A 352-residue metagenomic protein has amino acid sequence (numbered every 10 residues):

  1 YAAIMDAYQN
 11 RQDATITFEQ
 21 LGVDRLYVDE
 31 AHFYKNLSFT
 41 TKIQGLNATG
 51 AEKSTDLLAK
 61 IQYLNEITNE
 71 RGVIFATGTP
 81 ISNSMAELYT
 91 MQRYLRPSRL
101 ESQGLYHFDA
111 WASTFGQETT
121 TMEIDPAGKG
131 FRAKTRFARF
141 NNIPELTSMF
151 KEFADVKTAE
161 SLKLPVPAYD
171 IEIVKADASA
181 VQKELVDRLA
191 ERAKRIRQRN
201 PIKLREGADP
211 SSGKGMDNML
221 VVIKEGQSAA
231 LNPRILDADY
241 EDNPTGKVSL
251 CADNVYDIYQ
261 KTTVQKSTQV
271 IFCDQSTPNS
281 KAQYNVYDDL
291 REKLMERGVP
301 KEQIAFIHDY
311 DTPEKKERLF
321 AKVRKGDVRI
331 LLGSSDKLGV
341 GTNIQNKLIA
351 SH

Functional and structural regions predicted by a protein language model:
A2, D6-R25, K53-N83, Y94-E241 (+1 more regions): Inter-lobe coupling linker of SF2 helicases/translocases
Q20, K35, N83-M85, E317 (+1 more regions): SF2 helicase motor core recognition
G22-V23, T68-V73, E87-T90, Y169-I171 (+3 more regions): Short glycine-/polar-rich loops that comprise or flank the Walker A/P-loop and associated switch/sensor motifs
D29-E30: Walker B catalytic acidic pair
F33-K53, M85: Conserved ATPase-coupling elements of RecA-like P-loop NTPase cores
K42-N47, T90-Y94, Y287-K293, K347-S351: Glycine-rich, phosphate-binding/catalytic loops in enzymes
P80-E87, C273-T277: Conserved Walker A/P-loop ATP-binding site and its immediately adjacent core in helicase/helicase-like ATPase domains
L164-L338: Conserved Helicase C-terminal RecA-like lobe
